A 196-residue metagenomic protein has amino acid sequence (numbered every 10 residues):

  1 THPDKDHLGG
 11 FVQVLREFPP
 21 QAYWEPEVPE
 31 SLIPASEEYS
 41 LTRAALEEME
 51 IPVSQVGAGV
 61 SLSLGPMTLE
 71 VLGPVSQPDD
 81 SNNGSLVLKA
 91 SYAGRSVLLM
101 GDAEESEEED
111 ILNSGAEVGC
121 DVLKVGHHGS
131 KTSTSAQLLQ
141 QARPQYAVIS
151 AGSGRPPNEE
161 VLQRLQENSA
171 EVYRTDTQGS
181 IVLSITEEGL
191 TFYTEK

Functional and structural regions predicted by a protein language model:
T1-K196: Non-globular, low-confidence helical/coil segments that flank catalytic cores
